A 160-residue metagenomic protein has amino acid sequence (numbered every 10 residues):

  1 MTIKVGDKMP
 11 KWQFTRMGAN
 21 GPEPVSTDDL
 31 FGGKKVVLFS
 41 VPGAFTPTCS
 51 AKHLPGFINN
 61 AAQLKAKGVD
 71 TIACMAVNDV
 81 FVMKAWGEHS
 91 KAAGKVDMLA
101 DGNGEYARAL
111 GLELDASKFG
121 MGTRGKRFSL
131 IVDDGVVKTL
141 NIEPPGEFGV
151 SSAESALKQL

Functional and structural regions predicted by a protein language model:
M1-L160: Chalcogenol-based redox active-site neighborhoods
